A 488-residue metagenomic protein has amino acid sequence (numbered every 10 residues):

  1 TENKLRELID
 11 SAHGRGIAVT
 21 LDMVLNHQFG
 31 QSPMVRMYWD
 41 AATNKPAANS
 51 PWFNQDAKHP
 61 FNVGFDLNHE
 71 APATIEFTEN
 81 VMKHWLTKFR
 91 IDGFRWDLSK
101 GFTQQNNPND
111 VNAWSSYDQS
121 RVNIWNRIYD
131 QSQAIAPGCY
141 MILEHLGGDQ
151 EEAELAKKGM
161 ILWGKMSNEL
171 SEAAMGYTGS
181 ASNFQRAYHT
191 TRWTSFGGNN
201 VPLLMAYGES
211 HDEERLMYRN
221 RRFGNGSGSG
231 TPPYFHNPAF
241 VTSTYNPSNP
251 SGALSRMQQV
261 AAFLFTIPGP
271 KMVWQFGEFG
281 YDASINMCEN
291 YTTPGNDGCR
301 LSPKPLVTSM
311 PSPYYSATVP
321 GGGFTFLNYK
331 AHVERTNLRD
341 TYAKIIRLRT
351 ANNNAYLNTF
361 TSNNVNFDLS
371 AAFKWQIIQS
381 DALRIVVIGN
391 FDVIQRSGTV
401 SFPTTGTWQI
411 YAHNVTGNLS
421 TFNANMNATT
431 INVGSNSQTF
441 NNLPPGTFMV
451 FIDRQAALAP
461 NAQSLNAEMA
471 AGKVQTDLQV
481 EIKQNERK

Functional and structural regions predicted by a protein language model:
T1-Y117, R127-A136, Y140: Substrate-binding/active-site clefts of carbohydrate-active enzymes
E7, K330, V400, Q438-F440: Signal that preferentially marks extracellular ectodomain short beta-strand elements of beta-sandwich modules
H13-R15, L98-M217, R221-S229, T242 (+6 more regions): Active-site-proximal helices and loops of the catalytic beta/alpha 8
H59-N62, F240-V241, G321: A short alpha-helix capping/helix-coil boundary motif
F61-V63, A382, G434: Exposed loop/turn and edge beta-strand positions of beta-sandwich/beta-sheet ligand-binding modules
S227-N237: Active-site-adjacent bridging/hinge elements
M426-Q484: C-terminal beta-strand-rich structural cap/linker in extracellular carbohydrate-active enzymes
